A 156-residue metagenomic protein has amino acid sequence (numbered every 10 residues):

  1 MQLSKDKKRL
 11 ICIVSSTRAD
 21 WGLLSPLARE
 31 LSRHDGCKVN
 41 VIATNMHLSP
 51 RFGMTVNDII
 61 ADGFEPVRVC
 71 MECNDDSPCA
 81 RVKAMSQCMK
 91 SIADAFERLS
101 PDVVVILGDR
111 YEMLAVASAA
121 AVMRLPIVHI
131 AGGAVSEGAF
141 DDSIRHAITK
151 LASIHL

Functional and structural regions predicted by a protein language model:
M1-H47: N-terminal subdomain of nucleotide-sugar transferases
L10, D102-V103: Structural motif
C37-A84, S91: Conserved nucleotide-sugar phosphate-binding/catalytic loop shared by glycosyltransferases and other
C70, L107-G108, I130-G133: Short beta->alpha connector loops at strand-helix junctions that form conserved, small/polar/Pro-enriched
F96, S100-D102: Proline-aspartate-enriched helix->loop->beta-strand connector
V105-V122: An aromatic- and histidine-rich active-site surface loop
L125-L156: Active-site-proximal region of nucleotide-activated glycan assembly enzymes, centered on histidine/acidic-rich loops
